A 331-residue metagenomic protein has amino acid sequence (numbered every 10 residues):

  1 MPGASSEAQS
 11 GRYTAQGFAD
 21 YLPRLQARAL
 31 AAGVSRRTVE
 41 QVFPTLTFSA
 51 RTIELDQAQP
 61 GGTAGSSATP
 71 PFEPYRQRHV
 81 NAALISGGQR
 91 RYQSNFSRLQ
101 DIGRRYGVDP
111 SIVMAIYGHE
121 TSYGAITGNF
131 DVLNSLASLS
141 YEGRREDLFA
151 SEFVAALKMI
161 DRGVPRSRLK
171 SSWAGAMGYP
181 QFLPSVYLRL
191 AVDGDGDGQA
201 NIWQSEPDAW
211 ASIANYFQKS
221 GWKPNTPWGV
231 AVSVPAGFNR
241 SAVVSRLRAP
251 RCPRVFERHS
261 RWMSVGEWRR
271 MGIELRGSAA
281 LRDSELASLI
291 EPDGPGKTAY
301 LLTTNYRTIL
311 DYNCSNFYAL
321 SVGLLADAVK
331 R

Functional and structural regions predicted by a protein language model:
P2-G103: An acidic, Gly/Ser/Thr/Pro-rich helix-cap/linker signature
A29, T38-A50, D109-G124, A156-M159 (+1 more regions): Short, functionally critical alpha-helical segments immediately adjacent to catalytic or ligand/cofactor-binding
V34, S67, S94-S97, R105-M114 (+3 more regions): Extracytoplasmic
F48-L55, T121-F130, E142-E146, R162-R168 (+2 more regions): Secretory-pathway/luminal and periplasmic proteins that interact with or process carbohydrate-rich
T69-H79, T127-A150, I213, R248-V255 (+1 more regions): Catalytic and substrate-binding regions of cell-wall glycan-acting enzymes that process beta-1,4-linked
D131-S140, F153, M177-V192, I213: Substrate-binding/active-site groove segments that recognize and process beta-1,4-linked N-acetyl-hexosamine
G194-I202: Acidic, glycine-anchored loop motifs typical of Ca2+
P235-R331: C-terminal soluble interaction/assembly domains
